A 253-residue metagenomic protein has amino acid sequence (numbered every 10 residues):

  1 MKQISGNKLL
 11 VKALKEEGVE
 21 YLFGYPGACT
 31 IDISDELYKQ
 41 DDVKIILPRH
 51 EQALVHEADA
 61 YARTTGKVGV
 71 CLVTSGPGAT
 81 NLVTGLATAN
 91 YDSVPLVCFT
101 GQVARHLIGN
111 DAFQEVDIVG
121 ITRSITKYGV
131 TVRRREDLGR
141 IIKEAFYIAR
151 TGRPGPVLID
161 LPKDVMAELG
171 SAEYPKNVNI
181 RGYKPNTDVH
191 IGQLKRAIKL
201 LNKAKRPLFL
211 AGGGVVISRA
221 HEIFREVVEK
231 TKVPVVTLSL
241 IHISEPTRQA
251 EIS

Functional and structural regions predicted by a protein language model:
K8-V19, A60-T65, N90, I148-R153 (+2 more regions): Glycine-rich phosphate/diphosphate-binding loops that line cofactor/substrate pockets in enzymes
K15-G18, D35-D41, F99, I121-K127 (+2 more regions): Gly-rich Lys/Arg/Thr-decorated short loops/hinges at beta-loop-alpha junctions or inter-strand turns that position
F23-P26, T100, D160, V233-S239: Short internal beta-strands
C29, V103-A104, L161-A167, G213-V215: Glycine-rich beta-alpha junction loops
I31-R105: Thiamine diphosphate
F113-G152: Conserved thiamine diphosphate
V116, I148-K203: Conformationally flexible catalytic loops at phosphate/diphosphate-handling active centers
I241-S253: Single conserved hydrophobic/aromatic residue that forms the stacking wall/gate of nucleotide- or nucleobase-binding
